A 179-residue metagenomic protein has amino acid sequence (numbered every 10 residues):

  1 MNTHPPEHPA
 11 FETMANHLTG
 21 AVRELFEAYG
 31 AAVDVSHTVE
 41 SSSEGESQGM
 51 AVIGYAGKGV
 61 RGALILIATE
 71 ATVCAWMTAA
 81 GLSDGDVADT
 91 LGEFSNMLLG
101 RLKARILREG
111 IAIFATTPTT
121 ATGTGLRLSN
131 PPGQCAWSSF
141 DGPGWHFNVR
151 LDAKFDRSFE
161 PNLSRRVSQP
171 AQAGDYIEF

Functional and structural regions predicted by a protein language model:
M1-F179: N-terminal auxiliary interaction/assembly segments of multi-subunit proteins
